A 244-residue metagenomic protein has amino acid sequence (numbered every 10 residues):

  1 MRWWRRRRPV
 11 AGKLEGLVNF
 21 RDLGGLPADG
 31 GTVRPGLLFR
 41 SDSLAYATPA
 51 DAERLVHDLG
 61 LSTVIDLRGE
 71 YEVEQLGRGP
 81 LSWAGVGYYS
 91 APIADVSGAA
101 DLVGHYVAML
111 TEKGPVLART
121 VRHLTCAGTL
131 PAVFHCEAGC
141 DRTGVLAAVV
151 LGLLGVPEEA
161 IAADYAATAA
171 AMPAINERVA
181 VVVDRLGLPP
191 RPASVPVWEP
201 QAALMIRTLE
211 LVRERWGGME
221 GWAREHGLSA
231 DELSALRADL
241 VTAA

Functional and structural regions predicted by a protein language model:
M1-V133, V145-A244: Cys-dependent protein tyrosine phosphatase-like superfamily
A138, R142-T143: Ser/Thr-glycine-rich phosphate-binding loops at phosphate-binding pockets of nucleotides, nucleotide cofactors
